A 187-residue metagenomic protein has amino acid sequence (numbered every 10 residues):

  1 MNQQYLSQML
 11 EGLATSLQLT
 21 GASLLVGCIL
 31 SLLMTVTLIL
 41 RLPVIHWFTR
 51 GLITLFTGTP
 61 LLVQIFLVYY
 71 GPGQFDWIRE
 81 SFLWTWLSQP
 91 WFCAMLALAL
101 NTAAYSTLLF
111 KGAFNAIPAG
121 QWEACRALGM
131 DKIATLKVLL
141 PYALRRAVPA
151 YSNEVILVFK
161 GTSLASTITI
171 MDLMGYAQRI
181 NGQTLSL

Functional and structural regions predicted by a protein language model:
M1-L187: Transmembrane alpha-helices and adjacent helix-loop boundaries
